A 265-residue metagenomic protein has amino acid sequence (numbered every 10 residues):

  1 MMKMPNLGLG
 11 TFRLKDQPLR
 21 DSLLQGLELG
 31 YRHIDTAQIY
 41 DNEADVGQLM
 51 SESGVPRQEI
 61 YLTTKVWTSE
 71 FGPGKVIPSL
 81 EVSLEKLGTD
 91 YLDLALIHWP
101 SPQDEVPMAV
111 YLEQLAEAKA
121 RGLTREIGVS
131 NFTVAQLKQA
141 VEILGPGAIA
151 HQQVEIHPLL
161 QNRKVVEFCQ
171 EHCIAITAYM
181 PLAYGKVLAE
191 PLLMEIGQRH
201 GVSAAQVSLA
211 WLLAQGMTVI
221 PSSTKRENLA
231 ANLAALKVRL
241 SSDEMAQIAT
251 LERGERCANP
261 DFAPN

Functional and structural regions predicted by a protein language model:
M1-I60, Q114, A183, P264-N265: N-terminal binding-site loop/beta-alpha segment at the start of enzyme catalytic domains that lines or forms
N6-Q17, K65-G74, Q103-E105: Active-site mouth loops of central-metabolism enzymes
L14-L27, G72-L87, M108-V110, A135-K138 (+1 more regions): Short, acidic/polar
H33, Y91-L94, R125-E126, H151: Residues at the N-termini of beta-strands
A44-S51, L80-L84, L115, L137-V141: Short, well-ordered amphipathic alpha-helices
R57-E70, Y91-P100, E155-I156: A short, structured active-site edge motif that brings together acidic residues
V76-I97, E117-R121, I143: CE4/NodB-like, metal-dependent polysaccharide N-deacetylase domain that modifies extracellular/periplasmic N-acetylated
P100-N265: Beta/alpha (TIM)-barrel catalytic core signal, keyed to glycine-rich beta->alpha loops juxtaposed to Asp/Glu that bind
